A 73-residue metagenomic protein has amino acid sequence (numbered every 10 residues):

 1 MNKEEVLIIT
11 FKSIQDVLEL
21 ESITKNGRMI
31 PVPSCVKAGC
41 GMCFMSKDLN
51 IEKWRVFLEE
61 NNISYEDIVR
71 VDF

Functional and structural regions predicted by a protein language model:
M1-F73: Positively charged, small/polar-rich N-terminal and surface patches that mediate targeting and assembly and bind
